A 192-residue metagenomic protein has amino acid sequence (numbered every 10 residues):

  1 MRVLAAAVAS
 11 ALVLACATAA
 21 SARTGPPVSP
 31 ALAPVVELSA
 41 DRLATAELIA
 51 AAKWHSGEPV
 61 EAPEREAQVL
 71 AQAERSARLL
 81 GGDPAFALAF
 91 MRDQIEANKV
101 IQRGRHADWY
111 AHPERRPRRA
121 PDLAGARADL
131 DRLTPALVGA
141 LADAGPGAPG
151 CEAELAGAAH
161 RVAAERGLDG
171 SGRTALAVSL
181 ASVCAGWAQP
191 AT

Functional and structural regions predicted by a protein language model:
M1-T24: Secretory targeting and sorting signals
G25-E61: Immediate post-signal-peptide N-terminus of mature secreted/exported proteins
G25-V28, R119, L123-A126, L130 (+2 more regions): Intrinsic-disorder-associated interaction segments
A31-P34, T45, R65, V69 (+4 more regions): Stable alpha-helical elements in mature extracytoplasmic
E58-I101: Alpha-helical segments in soluble extracytoplasmic regions
P59-S76, E114-G125, G150-A164: Charge-rich, acidic-biased intrinsically disordered regions
P84-P146: Surface-exposed, polar helix/loop patches in the mature regions of secreted/periplasmic/lumenal proteins that form
G145-T192: Glycine-rich, aromatic-bearing surface loops/beta-hairpins
